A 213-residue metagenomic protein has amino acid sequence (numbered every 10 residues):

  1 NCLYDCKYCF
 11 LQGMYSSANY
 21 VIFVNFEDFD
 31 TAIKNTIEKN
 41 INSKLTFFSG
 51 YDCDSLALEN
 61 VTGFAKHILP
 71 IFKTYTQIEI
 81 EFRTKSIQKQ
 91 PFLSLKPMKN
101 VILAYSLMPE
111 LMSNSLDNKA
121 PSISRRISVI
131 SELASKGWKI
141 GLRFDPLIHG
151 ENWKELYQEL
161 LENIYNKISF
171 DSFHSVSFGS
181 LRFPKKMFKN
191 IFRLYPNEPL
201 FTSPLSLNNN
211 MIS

Functional and structural regions predicted by a protein language model:
N1-C6: Cysteine-centered iron-sulfur cluster-binding motifs in ferredoxin-type domains/subunits of redox enzymes
Y8-A104: Conserved Radical SAM active-site core
F29, A65, R126, Y157 (+1 more regions): Aromatic/hydrophobic pocket-lining residues that form the small-molecule binding cavity in soluble enzyme cores
C53-L56, I87-Q90, V101-A120, P146-G150 (+3 more regions): Conserved radical SAM core fold
A120-L133: Glycine-rich S-adenosyl-L-methionine
A134-I140, F144: A conserved active-site cap/scaffold subdomain adjacent to cofactor or substrate pockets
N152-K167: Catalytic cores of alpha/beta
Y165-S213: Auxiliary Fe-S-binding modules of radical SAM enzymes
